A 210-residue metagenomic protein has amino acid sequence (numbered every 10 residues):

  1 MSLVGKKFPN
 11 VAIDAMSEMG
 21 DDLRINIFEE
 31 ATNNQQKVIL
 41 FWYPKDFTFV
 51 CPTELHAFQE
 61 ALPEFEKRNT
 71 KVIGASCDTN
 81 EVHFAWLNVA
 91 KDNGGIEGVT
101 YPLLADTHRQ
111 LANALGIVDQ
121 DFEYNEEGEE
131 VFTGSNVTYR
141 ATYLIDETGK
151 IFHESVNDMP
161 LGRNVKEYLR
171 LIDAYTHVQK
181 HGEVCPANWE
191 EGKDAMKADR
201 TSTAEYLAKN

Functional and structural regions predicted by a protein language model:
M1-N210: Chalcogenol-based redox active-site neighborhoods
